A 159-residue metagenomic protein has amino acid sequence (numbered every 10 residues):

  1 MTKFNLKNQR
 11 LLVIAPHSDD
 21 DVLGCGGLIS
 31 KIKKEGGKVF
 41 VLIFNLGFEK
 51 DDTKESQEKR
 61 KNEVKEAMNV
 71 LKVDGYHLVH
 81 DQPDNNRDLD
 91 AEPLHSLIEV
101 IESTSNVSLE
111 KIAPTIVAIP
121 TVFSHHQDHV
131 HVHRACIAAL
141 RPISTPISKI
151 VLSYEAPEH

Functional and structural regions predicted by a protein language model:
M1-I147: Active-site beta-strand->loop->alpha-helix modules in alpha/beta enzyme cores, enriched in Gly/His/Asp(Glu)
S144-H159: Short, flexible loop segments at boundaries between secondary-structure elements
